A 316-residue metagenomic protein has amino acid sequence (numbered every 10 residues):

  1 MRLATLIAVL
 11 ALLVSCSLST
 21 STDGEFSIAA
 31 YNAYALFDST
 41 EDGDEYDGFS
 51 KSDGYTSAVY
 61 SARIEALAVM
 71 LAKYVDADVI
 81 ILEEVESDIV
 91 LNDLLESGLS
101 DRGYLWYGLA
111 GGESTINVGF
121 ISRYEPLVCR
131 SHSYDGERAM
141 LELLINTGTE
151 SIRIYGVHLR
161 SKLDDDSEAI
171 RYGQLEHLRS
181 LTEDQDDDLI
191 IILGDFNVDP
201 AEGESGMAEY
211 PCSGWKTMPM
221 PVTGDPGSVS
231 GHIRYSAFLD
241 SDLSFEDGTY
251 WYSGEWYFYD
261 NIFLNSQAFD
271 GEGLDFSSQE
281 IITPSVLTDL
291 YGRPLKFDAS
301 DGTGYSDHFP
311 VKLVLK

Functional and structural regions predicted by a protein language model:
T5-S15: Bacterial N-terminal signal peptides
C16-S97, L109-G112, D298-D301, K316: N-terminal, active-site-proximal structural segment of metallo-dependent hydrolase catalytic domains
S27-A30, D78-E83, W106-L109, V118-S122 (+8 more regions): Structural recognition of the beta-strand scaffold that forms the well-ordered cores of secreted hydrolase catalytic
A33, V79, V85-L159: Structured beta-strand-rich core segments of catalytic domains in phosphoester-bond hydrolases
D42, I145-E176, E202: Metal-dependent phosphoester/phosphodiester hydrolase catalytic core
S52-A58, M70, D76-L82, S131 (+5 more regions): Second-shell loop/turn segments in exported
R63-L67, S87-L91, N117, I170-L178 (+2 more regions): Stable alpha-helical elements in mature extracytoplasmic
S180-I191, V198-K316: Metal-dependent phosphoester-hydrolase catalytic domains
